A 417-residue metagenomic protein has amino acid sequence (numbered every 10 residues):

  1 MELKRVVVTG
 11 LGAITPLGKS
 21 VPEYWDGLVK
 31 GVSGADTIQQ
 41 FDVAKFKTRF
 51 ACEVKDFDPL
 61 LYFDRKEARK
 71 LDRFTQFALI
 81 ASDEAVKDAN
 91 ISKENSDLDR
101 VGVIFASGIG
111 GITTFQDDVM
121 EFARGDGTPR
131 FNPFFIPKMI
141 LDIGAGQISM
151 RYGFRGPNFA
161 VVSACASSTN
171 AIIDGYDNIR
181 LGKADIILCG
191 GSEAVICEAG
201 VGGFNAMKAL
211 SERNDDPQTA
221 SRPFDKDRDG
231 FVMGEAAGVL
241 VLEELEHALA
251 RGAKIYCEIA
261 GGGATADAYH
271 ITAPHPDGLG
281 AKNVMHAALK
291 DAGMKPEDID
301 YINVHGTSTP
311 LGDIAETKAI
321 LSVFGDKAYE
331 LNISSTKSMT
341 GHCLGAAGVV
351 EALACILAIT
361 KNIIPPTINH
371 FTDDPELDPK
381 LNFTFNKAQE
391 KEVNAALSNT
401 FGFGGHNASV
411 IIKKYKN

Functional and structural regions predicted by a protein language model:
M1-E67, E246-Y256, L353-I368, K413-N417: ACP-dependent fatty acid/polyketide chain-elongation machinery
M1-V8, N95-L98, A292-D298, Y329 (+1 more regions): Flexible, low-complexity linker/loop segments at domain and module junctions
R5-T9, S33-D36, D215-A292, Y301 (+1 more regions): Condensing-enzyme catalytic core mediating Claisen C-C bond formation in acyl metabolism
V8, Y24-W25, V29-S163, S192-G203 (+1 more regions): Conserved beta-ketoacyl condensing-enzyme motif
A78-I91, G144-A145, S149-Y152, P157-E193 (+5 more regions): Active-site-proximal alpha-helical scaffold in enzymes
A85-D97, A248-I255, M285-Y301, V323-K327: Phosphate/pyrophosphate-binding loops at sites that engage ATP/ADP/AMP, CoA/4′-phosphopantetheine, polyphosphate
G125-N132, I173, D177, L181 (+3 more regions): Glycine-/small-residue-rich "gating" segment that lines the acyl/pantetheine channel and substrate pocket
K183-D229, G262-P276, G306-D313, E330-L381: Acyl-CoA/ACP chain-elongation machinery
